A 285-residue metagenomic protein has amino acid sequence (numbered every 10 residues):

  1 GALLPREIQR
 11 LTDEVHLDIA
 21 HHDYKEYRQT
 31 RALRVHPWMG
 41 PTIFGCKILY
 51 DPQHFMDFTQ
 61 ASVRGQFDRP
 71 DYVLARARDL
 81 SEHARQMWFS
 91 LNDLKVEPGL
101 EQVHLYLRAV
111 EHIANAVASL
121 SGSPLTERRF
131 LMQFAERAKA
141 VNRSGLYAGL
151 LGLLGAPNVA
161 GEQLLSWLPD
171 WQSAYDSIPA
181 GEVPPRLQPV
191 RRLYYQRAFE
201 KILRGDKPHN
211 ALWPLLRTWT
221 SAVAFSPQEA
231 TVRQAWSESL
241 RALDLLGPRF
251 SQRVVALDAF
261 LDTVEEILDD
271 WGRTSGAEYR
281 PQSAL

Functional and structural regions predicted by a protein language model:
G1-G45: Metal-dependent nucleotidyltransferase catalytic core
Q9-H21, F58-R64, A148-P157: Noncatalytic linker/hinge segments flanking ATPase motor cores
H16, H21-H22, H54, H83 (+2 more regions): Histidine (H) residue identity feature
Y27, L49-M56, L100, N115: Short, functional N-terminal and low-complexity linear motifs
P37-R85: Extended alpha-helical interaction modules
Y72-L285: Conserved nucleotidyltransferase catalytic core and NTase-mimicking acidic/glycine-rich helix/loop elements in nucleic
